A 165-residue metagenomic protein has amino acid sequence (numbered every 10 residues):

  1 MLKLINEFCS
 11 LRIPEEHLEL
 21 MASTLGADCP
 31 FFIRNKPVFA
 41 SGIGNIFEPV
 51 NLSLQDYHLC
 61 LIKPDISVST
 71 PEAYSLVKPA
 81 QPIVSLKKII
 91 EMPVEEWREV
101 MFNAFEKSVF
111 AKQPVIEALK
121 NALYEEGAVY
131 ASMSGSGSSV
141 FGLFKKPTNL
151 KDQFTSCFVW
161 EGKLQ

Functional and structural regions predicted by a protein language model:
M1-H17: DPxDG-like acidic metal-binding loop motif
P14-L25, K151: Short, well-structured alpha-helical segments that form the helix of a local strand-helix-strand
R34, F39-Y130, K145-T155, E161-Q165: Conserved, helical-rich catalytic subdomain that frames metal- and/or nucleotide-binding sites in enzyme alpha/beta
M133-S138: Glycine-rich beta-strand-to-loop/alpha-helix junction loops that act as flexible
S139-K145: Short, amphipathic C-terminal "tail helix"
